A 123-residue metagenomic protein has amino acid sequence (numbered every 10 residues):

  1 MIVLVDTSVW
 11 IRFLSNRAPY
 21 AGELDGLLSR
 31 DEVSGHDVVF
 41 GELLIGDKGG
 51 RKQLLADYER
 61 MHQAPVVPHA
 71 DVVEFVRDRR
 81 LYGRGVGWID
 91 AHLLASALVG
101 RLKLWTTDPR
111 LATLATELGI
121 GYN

Functional and structural regions predicted by a protein language model:
M1, R30-E32, R60-M61, L98-K103: Short active-site oxyanion
M1-G35, L44-A56, G121: Short, well-structured N-terminal submotif of metal-dependent ribonuclease cores
S8-V9, V38, P109-R110: Alpha-helix/helix-capping structural signal
F13, E42, T113-A115: Phosphate- and divalent-cation-binding pockets in alpha/beta enzyme and binding domains that engage nucleotide-derived
F40-L44, L55-E59, V73, R77: Amphipathic alpha-helical segments within well-ordered protein domains
Q63-N123: Active-site neighborhoods of divalent-metal-dependent phosphate/nucleic-acid chemistry enzymes
